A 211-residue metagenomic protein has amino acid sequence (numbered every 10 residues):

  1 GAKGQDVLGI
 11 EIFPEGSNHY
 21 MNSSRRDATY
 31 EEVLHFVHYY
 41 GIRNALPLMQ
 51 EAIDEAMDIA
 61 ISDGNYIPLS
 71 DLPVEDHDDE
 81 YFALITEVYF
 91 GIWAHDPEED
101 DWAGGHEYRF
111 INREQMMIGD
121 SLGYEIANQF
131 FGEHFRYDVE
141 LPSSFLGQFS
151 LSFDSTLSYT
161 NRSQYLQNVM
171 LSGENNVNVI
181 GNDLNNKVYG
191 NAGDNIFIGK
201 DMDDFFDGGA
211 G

Functional and structural regions predicted by a protein language model:
G1-S62: Acidic/His-rich structured neighborhood in mature extracellular/periplasmic domains
K3-D6, E11, N18, Y66 (+9 more regions): Compositionally biased, intrinsically disordered low-complexity regions
S17-R25, I67-D78, E107-I118: Conserved aromatic-histidine-acidic binding/catalytic patches
R25, T29, D79-F82, T86 (+1 more regions): Stable alpha-helical elements in mature extracytoplasmic
G41-E98, A103-E107: Post-HExxH zinc-binding segment in Zn-dependent metallohydrolases
D54-E55, N128-Q129, S172: Polar/charged alpha-helical tracts
T86-Q164, Y189, I198: Pan-zinc metallopeptidase signature
F153-G211: Glycine- and aspartate-rich repeat motifs characteristic of hemolysin/RTX-like Ca2+-binding segments in secreted
